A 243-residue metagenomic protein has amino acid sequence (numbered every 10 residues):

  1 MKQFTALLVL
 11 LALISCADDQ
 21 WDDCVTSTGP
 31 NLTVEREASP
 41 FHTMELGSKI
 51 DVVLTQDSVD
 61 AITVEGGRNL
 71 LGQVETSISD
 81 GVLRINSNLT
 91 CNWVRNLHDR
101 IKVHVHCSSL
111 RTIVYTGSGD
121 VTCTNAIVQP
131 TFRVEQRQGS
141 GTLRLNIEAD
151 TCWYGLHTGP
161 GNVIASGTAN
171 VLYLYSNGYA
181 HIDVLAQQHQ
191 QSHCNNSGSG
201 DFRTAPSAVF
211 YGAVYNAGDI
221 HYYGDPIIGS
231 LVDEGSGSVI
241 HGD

Functional and structural regions predicted by a protein language model:
M1-C16: Sec-dependent bacterial lipoprotein signal peptides
C16-N69, N88-H106, T122-C123, G237-D243: Short acidic/polar N-terminal linker immediately downstream of export determinants
H42-L54, V103-V105, L110-D243: Extended, compositionally simple hydrophobic/Ser/Thr-rich segments that build repetitive fibrous architectures
A61, D80-V82: A generic structural signal for beta-strand entry/edge sites
G72: Active-site-flanking structural segment that lines cofactor/substrate pockets
V82-N88: Short carbohydrate-recognition loop motifs
